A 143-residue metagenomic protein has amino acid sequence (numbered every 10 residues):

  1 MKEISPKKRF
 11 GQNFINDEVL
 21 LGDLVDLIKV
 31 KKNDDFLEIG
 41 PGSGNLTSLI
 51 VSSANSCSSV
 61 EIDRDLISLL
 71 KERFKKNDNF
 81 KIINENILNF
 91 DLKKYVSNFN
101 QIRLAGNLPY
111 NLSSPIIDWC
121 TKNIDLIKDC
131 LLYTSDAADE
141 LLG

Functional and structural regions predicted by a protein language model:
M1-S135: Catalytic cores of RNA-modifying enzymes
Y133-G143: Single conserved hydrophobic/aromatic residue that forms the stacking wall/gate of nucleotide- or nucleobase-binding
